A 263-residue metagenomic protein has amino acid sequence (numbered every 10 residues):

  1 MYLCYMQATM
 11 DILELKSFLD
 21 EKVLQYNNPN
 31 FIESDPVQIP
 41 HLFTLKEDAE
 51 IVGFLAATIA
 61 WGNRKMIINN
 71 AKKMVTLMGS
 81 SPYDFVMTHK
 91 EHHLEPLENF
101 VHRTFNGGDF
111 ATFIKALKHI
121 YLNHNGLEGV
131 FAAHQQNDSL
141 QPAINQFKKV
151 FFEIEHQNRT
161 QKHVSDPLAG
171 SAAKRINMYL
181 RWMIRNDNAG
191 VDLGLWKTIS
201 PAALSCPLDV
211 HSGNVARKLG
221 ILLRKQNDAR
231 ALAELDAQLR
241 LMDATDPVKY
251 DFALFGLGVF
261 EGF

Functional and structural regions predicted by a protein language model:
Y2-F263: HhH-family (HhH-GPD) DNA N-glycosylase catalytic core used in base-excision repair
